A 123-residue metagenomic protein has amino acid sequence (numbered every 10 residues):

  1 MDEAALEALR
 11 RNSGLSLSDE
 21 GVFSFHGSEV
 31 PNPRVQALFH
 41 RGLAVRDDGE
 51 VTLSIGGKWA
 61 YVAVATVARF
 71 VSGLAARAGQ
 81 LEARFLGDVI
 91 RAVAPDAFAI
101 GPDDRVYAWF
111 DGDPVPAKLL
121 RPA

Functional and structural regions predicted by a protein language model:
M1-A123: Terminal leader/tail segments of proteins
